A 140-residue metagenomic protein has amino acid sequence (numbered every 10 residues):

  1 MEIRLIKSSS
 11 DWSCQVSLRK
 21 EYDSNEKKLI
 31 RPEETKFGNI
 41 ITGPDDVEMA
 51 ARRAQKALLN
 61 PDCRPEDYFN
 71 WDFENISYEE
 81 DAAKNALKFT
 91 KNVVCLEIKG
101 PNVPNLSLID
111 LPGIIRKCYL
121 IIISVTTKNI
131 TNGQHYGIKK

Functional and structural regions predicted by a protein language model:
M1-K140: Globular "head" domains of long coiled-coil molecular machines
